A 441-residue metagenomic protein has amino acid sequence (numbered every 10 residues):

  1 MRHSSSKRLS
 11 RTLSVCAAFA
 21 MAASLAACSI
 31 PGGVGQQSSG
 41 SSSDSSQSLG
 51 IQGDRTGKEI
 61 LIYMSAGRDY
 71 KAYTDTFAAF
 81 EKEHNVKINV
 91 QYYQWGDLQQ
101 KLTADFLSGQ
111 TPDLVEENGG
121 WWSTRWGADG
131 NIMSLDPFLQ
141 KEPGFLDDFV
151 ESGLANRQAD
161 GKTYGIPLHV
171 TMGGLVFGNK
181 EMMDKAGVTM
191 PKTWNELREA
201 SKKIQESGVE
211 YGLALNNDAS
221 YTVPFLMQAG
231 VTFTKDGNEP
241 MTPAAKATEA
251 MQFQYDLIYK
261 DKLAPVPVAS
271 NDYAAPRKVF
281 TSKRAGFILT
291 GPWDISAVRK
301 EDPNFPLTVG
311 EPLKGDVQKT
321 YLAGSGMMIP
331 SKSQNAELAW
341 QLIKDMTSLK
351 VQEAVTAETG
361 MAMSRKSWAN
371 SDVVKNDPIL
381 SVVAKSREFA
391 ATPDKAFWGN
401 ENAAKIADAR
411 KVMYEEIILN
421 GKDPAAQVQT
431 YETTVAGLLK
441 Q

Functional and structural regions predicted by a protein language model:
M1-I60, K82, A426-Q429, T433-Q441: Short, low-complexity disordered leader/linker segments with a strong preference for bacterial N-terminal type II
D44-D54, G120-M172, F225, N304 (+3 more regions): Hinge/lid segment of periplasmic solute-binding proteins
S45, K87, D184, G208 (+1 more regions): Conserved C-terminal helix/tail region of periplasmic/extracytoplasmic solute-binding proteins
A79-F149, E181, A186-K192, V279 (+4 more regions): Extracytoplasmic "Venus flytrap"/periplasmic binding protein-like
S123-N131, S152-T189, N217-D236, Y321-I329 (+2 more regions): Periplasmic solute-binding protein
F149, L307-G310, A357-A409, E416: Long, aromatic- and glycine/proline-rich binding clefts that accommodate carbohydrate-like moieties
S201-K203, S207, E239-V268: Glycine-centered hinge/linker elements that transmit conformational signals in sensory and ligand-binding systems
Y221, Q252-L338: Extracytoplasmic/periplasmic substrate-binding proteins
